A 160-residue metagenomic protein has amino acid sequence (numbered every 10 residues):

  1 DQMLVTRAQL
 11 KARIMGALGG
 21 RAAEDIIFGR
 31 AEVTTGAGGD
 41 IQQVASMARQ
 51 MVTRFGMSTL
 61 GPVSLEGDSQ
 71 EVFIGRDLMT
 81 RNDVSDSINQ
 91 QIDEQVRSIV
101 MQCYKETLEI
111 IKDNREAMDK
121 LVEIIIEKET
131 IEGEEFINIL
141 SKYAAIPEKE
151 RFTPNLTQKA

Functional and structural regions predicted by a protein language model:
D1-A160: Soluble catalytic regions of large protease machineries
